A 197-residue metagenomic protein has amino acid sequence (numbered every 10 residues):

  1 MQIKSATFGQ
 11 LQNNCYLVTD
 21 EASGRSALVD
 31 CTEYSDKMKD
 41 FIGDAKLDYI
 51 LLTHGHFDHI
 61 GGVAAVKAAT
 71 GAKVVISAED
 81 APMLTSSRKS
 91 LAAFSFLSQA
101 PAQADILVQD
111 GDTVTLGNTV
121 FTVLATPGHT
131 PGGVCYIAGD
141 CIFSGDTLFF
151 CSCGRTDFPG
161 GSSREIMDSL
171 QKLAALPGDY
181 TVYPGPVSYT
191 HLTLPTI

Functional and structural regions predicted by a protein language model:
M1-A45, C135-G145, F150: Conserved beta-strand hairpin/beta-sheet module of binuclear metal-dependent hydrolase folds, prominently
Q2-A6, Y16-L17, D110-I137: Core dinuclear metal-dependent hydrolase active-site scaffold
V29, Y49-G55, V75-S77, T126-G128 (+2 more regions): Active-site neighborhood of phospho(di)ester-bond hydrolases with catalytic His/Asp-centered motifs
E33-L116: Active-site HxH/HxHxD metal-binding segment of metal-dependent hydrolases
F57-G62, G132, F149-F150, G154 (+1 more regions): Short active-site segment of divalent metal-dependent hydrolases/proteases that encodes the spacing between
M83-S86, C151-D157: A short acidic, helix-capping loop that chelates divalent metal ions and anchors anionic groups
G160-V182: An active-site-proximal "capping" alpha-helix that borders the catalytic cofactor pocket
T190-T196: Conserved small/polar residues in nucleotide/adenosyl-binding loops
